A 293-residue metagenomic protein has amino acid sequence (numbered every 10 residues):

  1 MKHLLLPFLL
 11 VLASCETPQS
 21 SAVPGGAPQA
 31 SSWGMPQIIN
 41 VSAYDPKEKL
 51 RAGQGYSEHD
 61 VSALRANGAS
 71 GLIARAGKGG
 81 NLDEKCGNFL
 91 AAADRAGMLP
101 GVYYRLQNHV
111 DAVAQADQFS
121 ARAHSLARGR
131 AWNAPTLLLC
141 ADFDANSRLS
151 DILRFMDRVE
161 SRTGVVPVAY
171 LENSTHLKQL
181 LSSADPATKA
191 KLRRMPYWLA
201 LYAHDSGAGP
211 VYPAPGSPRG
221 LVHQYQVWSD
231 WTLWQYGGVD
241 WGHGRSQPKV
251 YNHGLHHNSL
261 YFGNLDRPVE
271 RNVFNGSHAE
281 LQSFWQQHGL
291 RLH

Functional and structural regions predicted by a protein language model:
M1-P7: Sec-dependent signal peptide recognition, specifically the positively charged N-region followed immediately by
V11-S14: C-terminal motif of bacterial Sec signal peptides marking the signal peptidase cleavage site
Q19-E48, L192-R193, Y197-H293: Functionally critical loop-and-helix segments that line ligand-binding/catalytic clefts of soluble enzyme domains
V23-V165: Substrate-binding cleft of extracellular glycoside hydrolase catalytic domains
S62-A66, R154, P186-A190, A279-G289: Polar/charged alpha-helical tracts
Y103-Y104, F119, F155, Y170 (+2 more regions): Aromatic side chains
V110, H176-Q179, G242-H243: Short catalytic/ligand-binding loop motif for oxyanion handling, primarily in non-cytosolic enzymes, centered on
P135-H223: Catalytic domains of cell-wall/extracellular-matrix polysaccharide-remodeling enzymes, centered on de-N-acetylation
